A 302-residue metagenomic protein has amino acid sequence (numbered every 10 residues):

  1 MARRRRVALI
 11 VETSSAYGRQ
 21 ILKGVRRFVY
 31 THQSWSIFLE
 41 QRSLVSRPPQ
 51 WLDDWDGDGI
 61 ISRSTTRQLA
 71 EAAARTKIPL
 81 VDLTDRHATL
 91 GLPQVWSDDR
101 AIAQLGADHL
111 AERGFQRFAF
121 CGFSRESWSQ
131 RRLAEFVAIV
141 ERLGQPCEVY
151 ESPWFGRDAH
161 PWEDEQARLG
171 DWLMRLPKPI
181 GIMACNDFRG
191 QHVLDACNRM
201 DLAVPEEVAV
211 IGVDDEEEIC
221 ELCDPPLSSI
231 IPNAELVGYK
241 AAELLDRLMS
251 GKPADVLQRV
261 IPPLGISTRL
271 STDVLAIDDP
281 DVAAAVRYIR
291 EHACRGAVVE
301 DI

Functional and structural regions predicted by a protein language model:
M1-G59, R67-D301: Bacterial carbohydrate/catabolite-sensing allosteric modules
